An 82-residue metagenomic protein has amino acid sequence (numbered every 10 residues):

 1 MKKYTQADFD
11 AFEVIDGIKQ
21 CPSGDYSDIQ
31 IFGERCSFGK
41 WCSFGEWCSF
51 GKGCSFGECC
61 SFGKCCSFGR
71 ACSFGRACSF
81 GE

Functional and structural regions predicted by a protein language model:
M1-K40: Extended, small-residue-rich solenoid/repeat segments and analogous flexible loops that form exposed scaffolds
E34-E82: Thr-biased low-complexity repeat/linker tracts and other Thr-enriched repetitive architectures
